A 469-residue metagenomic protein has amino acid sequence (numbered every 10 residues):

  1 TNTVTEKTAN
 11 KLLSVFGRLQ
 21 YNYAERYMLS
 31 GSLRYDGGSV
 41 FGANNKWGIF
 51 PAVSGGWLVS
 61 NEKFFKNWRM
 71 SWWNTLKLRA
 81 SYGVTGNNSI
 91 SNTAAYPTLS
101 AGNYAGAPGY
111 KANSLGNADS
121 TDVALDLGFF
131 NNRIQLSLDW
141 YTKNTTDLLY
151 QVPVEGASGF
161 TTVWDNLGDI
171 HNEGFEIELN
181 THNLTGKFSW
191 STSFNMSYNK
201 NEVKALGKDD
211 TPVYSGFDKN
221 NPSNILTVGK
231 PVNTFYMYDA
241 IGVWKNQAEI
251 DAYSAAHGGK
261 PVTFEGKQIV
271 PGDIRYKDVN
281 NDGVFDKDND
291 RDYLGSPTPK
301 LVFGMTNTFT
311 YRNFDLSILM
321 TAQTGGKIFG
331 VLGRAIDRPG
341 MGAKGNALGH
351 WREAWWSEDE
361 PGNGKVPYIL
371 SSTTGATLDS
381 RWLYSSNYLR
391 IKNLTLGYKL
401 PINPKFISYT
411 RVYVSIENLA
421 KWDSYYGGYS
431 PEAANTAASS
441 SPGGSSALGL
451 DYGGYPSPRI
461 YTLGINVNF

Functional and structural regions predicted by a protein language model:
T1-K230, L378-F469: Extracellular/periplasmic, surface-exposed regions of secreted and cell-surface proteins
N2-R18, N22, M28-S32, Y110-F129 (+3 more regions): Outer-membrane beta-barrel transmembrane strand signature
G38, Q323-E417, Y429: Extracytoplasmic gating/loop element in the C-terminal half of outer-membrane beta-barrel translocons and assembly
L76-P108, K200-I274, V331, A335-G362: A surface-exposed, glycine/aromatic-enriched loop/edge motif typical of exported proteins
G86, A112, D119, T162 (+20 more regions): Polar low-complexity intrinsically disordered regions enriched in Ser/Thr and small residues
L319-T321: Transmembrane alpha-helix/helix-exit interface in multi-pass inner-membrane proteins
